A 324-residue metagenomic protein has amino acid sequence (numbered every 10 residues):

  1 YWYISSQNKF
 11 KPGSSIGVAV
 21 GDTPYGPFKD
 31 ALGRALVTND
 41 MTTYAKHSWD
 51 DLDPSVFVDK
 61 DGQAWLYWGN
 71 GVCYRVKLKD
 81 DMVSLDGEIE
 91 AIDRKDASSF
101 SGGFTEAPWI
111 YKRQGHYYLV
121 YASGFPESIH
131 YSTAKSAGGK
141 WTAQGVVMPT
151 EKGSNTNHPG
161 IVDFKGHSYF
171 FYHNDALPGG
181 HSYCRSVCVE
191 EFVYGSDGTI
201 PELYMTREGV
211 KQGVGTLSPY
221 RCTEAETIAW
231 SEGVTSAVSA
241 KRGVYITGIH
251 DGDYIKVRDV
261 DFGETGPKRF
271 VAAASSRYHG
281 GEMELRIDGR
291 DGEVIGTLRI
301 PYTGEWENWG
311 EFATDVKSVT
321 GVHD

Functional and structural regions predicted by a protein language model:
Y1-H323: Carbohydrate-active catalytic/glycan-binding domains of CAZyme proteins, especially the secreted or lumenal ectodomains
